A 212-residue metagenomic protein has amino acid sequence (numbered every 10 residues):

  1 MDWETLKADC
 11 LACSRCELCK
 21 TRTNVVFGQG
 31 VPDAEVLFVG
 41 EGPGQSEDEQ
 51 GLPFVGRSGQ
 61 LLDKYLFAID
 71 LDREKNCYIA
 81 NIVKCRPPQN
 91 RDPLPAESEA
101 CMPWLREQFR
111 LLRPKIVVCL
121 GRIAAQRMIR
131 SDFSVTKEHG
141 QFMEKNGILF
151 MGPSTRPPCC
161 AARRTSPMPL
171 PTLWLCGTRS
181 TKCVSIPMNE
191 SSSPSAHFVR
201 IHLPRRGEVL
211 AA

Functional and structural regions predicted by a protein language model:
M1-F198, A212: A polyanion-binding, active-site-adjacent surface
R206-G207: Glycine-biased, low-complexity coil/linker segments
